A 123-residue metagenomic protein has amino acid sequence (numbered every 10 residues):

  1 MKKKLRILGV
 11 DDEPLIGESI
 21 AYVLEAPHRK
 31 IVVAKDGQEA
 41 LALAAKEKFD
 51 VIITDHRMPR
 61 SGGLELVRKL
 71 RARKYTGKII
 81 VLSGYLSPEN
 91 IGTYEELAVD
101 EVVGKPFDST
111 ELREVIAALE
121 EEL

Functional and structural regions predicted by a protein language model:
P14-V32, L97: Two-component/phosphorelay signaling modules centered on CheY-like receiver
V33-V51: Acidic, metal-coordinating helix/loop segments flanking the phosphotransfer/catalytic sites of two-component signaling
K35-E39, S61-L66: Acidic catalytic/metal-coordinating carboxylates
A42, L64-Y75: Short amphipathic alpha-helix used as the core "switch/output" element in two-component signaling
M58: Receiver (REC) domain active-site loop signature in two-component systems and cognate sites in sensor histidine kinases
E65, L86-E101: Alpha4 helix (beta4-alpha4-beta5 surface) of REC/receiver domains from two-component response regulators
F107-I116: C-terminal output helix
